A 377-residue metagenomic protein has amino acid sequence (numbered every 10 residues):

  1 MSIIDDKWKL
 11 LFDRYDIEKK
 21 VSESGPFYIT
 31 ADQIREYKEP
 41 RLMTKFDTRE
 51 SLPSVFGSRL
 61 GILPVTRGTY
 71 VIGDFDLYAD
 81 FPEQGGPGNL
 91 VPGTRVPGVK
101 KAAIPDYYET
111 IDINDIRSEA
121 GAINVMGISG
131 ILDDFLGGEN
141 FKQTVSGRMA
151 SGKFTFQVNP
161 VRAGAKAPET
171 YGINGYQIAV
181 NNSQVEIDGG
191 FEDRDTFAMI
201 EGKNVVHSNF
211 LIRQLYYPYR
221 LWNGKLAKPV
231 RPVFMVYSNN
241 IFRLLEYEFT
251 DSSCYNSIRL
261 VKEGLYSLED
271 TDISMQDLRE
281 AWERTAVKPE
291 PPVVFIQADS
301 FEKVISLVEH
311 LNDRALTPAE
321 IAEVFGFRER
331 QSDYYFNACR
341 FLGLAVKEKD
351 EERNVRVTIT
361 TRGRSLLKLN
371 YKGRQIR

Functional and structural regions predicted by a protein language model:
M1-I116, A120-G121: Nuclease-adjacent, charged terminal/linker segments that flank catalytic cores
P105-V158: Low-complexity, highly charged intrinsically disordered N-terminal segments that act as targeting/localization
D115, F249-S252, L265: Extended, well-ordered protein cores
L132, G137-Q143, N181-F197, Q297-N312: A short mid-domain helix/strand-loop element embedded in enzyme catalytic domains that forms or borders the active-site
E139-G190: Active-site metal-binding core of divalent-cation-utilizing nuclease and nuclease-like domains
T196-A198, K203-L211, W222-S252: Nucleic-acid nuclease catalytic cores
S257-R377: Donor-sugar nucleotide-binding helix/loop cap in glycosyltransferases
